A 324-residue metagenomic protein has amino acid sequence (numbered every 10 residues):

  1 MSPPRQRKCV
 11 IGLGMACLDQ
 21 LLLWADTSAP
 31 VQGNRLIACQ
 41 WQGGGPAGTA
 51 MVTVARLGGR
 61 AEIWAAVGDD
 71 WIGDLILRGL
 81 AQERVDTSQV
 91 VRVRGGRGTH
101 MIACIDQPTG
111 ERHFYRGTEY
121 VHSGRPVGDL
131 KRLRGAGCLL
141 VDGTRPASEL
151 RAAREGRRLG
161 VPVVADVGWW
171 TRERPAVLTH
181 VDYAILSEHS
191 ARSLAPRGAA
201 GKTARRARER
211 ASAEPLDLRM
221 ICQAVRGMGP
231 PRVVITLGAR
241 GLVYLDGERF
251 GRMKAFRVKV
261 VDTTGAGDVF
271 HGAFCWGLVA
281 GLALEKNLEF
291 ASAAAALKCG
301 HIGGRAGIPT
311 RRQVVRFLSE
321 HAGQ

Functional and structural regions predicted by a protein language model:
M1-A66, W71-L75, Q82, P108 (+1 more regions): Glycine-rich phosphate/adenosyl-contacting loop at the front of the ribokinase-like
M1-G12, R35, G198-Q324: Conserved phosphate-binding/catalytic region of the ribokinase-like
A55, A81, R157-R158, R226: Anion (oxyanion) recognition and catalysis
G79-G95: A glycine-rich helix N-cap at a beta->alpha junction
R92-V93, A103-G143: Conserved phosphate-binding/catalytic loop of the ribokinase/pfkB sugar-kinase fold
C138-M220, R240-L242: Conserved beta-alpha-beta core of the PfkB/ribokinase-like small-molecule kinase fold
